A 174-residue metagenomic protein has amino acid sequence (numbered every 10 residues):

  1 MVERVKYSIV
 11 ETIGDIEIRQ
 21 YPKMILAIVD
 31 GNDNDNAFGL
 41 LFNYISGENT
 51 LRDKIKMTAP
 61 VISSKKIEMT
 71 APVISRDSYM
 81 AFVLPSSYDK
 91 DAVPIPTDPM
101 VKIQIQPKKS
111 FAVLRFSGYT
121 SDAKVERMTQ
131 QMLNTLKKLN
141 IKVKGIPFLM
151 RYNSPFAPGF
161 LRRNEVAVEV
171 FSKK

Functional and structural regions predicted by a protein language model:
M1-K174: A solvent-exposed interaction/effector surface
